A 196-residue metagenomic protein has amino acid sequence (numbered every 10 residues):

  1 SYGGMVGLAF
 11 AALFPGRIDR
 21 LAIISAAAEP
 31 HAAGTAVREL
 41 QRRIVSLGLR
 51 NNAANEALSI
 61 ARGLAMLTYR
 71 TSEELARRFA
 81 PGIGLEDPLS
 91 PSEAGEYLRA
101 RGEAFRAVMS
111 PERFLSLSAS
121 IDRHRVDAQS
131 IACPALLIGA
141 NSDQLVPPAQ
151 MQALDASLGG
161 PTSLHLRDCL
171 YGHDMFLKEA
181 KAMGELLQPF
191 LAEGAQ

Functional and structural regions predicted by a protein language model:
S1: Catalytic nucleophile serine of serine hydrolases, specifically the conserved "nucleophile elbow" pentapeptide
G4-P15, L21: Short glycine-enriched nucleophile-adjacent loop and the immediately C-terminal alpha-helix near the catalytic center
R17-G102: Alpha/beta-hydrolase-fold enzymes
A100, E112-A128: Active-site nucleophile elbow and catalytic-triad environment of alpha/beta-hydrolase enzymes
Q129-A132, S157-G159: Short, conserved loop/helix-junction motifs that constitute active-site signature segments in enzyme catalytic cores
I131, L137-G139, D143: Short beta-strand/loop motif that positions the catalytic acidic residue of the alpha/beta-hydrolase fold
Q144-Q150: Conserved alpha/beta-hydrolase "acid-adjacent" motif
Q152-D155, P161-Q196: Catalytic active-site module of serine/aspartate enzymes centered on a nucleophile-bearing elbow/loop
